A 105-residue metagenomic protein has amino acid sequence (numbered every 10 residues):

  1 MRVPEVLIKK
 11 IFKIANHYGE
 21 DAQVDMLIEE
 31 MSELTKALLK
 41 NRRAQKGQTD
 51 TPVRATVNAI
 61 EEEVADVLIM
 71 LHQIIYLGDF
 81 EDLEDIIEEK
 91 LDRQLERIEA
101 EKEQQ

Functional and structural regions predicted by a protein language model:
M1-Q105: Flexible "arm" and connector segments at domain edges
